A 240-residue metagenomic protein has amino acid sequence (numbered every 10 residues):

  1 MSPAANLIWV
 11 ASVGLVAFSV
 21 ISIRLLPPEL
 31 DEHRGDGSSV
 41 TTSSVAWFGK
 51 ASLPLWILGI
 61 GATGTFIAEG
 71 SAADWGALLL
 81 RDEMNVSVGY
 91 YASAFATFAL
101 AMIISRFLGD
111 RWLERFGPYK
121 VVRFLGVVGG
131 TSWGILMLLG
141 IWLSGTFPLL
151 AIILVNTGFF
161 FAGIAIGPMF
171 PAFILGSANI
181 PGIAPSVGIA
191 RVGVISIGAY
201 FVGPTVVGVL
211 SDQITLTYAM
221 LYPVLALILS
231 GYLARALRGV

Functional and structural regions predicted by a protein language model:
M1, L80-R81, W112-L113, A178 (+1 more regions): Interfacial helix-cap and linker-helix signal at transmembrane-aqueous boundaries of multi-pass secondary transporters
A4-I23, Y218-A236: Symmetry-related core transmembrane helices of the 12-TM Major Facilitator Superfamily/SLC fold
L25-L58: Juxtamembrane intracellular "pre-TM" segments in multi-pass secondary transporters
S52-A96: Extracytoplasmic gate region of multi-pass secondary transporters
A68-L80, L108, F173, S177 (+1 more regions): Hydrophobic/aromatic end-of-helix segments at the C-terminal termini of transmembrane alpha-helices
S105-P118, S211: Helix-to-loop junctions at the C-terminal end of transmembrane segments in multipass secondary transporters
Y119-F173: C-terminal transmembrane helical hairpin of 12-TM major facilitator-type secondary transporters
P181-L216, P223: A late C-terminal transmembrane helix in Major Facilitator Superfamily
